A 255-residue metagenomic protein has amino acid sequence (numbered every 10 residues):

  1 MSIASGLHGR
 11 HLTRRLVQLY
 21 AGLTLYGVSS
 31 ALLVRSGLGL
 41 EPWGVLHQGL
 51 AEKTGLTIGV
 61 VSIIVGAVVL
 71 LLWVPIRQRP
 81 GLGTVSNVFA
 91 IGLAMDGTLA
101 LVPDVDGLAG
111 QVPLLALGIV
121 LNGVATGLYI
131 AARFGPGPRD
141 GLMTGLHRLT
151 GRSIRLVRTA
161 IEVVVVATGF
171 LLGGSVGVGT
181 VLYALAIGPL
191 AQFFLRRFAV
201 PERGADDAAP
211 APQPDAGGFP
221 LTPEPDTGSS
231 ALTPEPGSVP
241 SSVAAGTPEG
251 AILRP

Functional and structural regions predicted by a protein language model:
M1-P255: Core subunits and conserved enzymes of cellular information-processing and envelope-translocation systems across
